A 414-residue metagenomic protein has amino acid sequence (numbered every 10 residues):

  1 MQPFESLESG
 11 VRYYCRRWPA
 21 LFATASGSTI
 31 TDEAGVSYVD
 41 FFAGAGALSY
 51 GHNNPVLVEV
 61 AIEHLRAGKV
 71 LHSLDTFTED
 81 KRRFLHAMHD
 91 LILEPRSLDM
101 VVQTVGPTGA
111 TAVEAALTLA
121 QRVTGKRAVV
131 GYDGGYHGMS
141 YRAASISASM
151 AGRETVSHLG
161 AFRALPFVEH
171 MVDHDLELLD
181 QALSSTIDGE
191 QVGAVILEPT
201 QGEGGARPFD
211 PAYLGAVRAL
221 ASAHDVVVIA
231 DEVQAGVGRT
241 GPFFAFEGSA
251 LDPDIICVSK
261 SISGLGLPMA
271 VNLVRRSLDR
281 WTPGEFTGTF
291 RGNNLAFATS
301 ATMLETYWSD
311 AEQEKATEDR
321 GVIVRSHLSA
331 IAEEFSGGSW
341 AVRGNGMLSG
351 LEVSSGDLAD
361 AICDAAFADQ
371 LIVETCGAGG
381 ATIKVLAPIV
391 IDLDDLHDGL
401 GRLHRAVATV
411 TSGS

Functional and structural regions predicted by a protein language model:
M1-S414: Conserved N-terminal phosphate-binding loop of PLP-dependent enzymes in the Aspartate aminotransferase
